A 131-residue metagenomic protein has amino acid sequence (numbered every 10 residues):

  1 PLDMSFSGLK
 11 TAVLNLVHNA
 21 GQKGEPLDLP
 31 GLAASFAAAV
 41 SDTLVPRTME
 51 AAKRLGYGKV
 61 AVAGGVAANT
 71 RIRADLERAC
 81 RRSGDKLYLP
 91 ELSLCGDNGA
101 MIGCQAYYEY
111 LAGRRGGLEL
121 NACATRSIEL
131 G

Functional and structural regions predicted by a protein language model:
P1-V60, T70-S83, Y110-G113, L130-G131: A contiguous, well-structured pocket-lining segment that forms one wall/lid of small-molecule binding clefts in soluble
L55-V66, Y88-E91: Short glycine-rich phosphate-binding loop at a beta-alpha junction
E77-A100: Conserved phosphate-binding/catalytic loops in two-lobed NTP-binding clefts
Y107-E119: A polyampholytic, Gly/Pro-enriched intrinsically disordered region
G117-G131: A short, charged, Gly/Pro-tolerant segment at domain boundaries
